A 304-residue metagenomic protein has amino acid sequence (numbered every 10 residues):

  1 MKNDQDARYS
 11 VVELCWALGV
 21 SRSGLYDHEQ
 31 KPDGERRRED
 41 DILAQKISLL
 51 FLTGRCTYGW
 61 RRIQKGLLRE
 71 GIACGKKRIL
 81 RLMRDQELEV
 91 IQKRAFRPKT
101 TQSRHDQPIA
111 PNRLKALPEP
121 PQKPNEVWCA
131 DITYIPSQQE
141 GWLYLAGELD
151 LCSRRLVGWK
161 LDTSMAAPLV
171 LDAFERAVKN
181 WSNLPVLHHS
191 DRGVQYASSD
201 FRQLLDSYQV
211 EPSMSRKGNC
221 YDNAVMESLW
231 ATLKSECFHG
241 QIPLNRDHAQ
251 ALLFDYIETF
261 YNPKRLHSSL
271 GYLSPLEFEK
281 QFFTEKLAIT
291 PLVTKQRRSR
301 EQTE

Functional and structural regions predicted by a protein language model:
M1-S10, I42, K46, S213 (+1 more regions): Residue-centric detector for conserved, function-critical "anchor" positions in compact interaction modules
R8, T53, E70, N180-W181: Alpha-helix C-cap/termination motif
S10-E13, P111, S299-E304: Long, charge-enriched, surface-exposed interaction segments in small proteins/subunits
L14-A17, G24, K46, L145-E148 (+1 more regions): Residue-level recognition of specific faces of alpha-helices
C15, R22-K123, N219, S274-T284 (+1 more regions): Basic, flexible linker segments flanking DNA-binding modules in nucleic acid-interacting mobile-element proteins
I72-K77, M83-Q92, Q102-G147, L151-F260: RNase H-like DDE/DDD metal-dependent nuclease/strand-transfer catalytic core used by mobile genetic elements
D206-V210, T232-E304: C-terminal domain-tail junction helix/linker
